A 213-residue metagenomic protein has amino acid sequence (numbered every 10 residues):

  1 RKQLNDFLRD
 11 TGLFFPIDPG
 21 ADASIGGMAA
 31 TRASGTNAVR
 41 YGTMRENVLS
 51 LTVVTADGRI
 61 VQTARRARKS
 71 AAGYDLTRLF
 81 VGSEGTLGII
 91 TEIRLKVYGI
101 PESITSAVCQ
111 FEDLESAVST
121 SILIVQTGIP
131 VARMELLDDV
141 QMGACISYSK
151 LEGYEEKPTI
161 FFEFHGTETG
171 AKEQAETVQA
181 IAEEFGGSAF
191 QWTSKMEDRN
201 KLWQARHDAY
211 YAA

Functional and structural regions predicted by a protein language model:
R1-A213: Noncatalytic alpha-helical scaffold of FAD-dependent oxidoreductases
